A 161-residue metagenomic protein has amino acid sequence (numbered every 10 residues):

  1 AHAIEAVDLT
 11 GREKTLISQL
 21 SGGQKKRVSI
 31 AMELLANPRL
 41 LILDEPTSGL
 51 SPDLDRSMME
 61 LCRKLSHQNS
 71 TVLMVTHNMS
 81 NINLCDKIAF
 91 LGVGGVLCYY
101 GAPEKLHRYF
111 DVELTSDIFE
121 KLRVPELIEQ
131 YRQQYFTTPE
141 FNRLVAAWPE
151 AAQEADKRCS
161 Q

Functional and structural regions predicted by a protein language model:
H2, E13, K87-Q161: Topological signature of polytopic alpha-helical transporters
A3-S18: Conserved ABC nucleotide-binding domain
L20, E33-L34: ABC ATPase signature
I30-A31, M58: Hydrophobic anchor residue at the start of the ABC signature
L35-R39: A short, proline-enriched helix->beta-strand linker immediately N-terminal to the Walker B motif in ABC-type P-loop
L41-E45: Catalytic Walker B motif of ABC-type/P-loop ATPase nucleotide-binding domains
D55-Q68: Helical segment within the ABC ATPase nucleotide-binding domain
N69-V75: Conserved H-loop
